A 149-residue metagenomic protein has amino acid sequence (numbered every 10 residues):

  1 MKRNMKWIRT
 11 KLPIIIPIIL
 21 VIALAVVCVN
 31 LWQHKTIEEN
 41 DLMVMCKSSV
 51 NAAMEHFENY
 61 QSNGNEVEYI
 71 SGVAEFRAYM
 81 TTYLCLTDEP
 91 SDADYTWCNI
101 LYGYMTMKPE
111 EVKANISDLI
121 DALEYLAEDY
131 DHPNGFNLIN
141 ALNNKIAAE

Functional and structural regions predicted by a protein language model:
K2-I22: N-terminal Sec-pathway targeting helices
I22-V44: Transmembrane signal-anchor/signal-peptide helices with a preference for the extracytoplasmic
L24-L31, L101, L119-A127: Generic hydrophobic, helix-prone segments enriched in Leu/Val/Ile
L42-M45, S49-M105, E124-A127, I139-N140: Alpha-helical segments in soluble extracytoplasmic regions
E110-E149: C-terminal amphipathic alpha-helix
